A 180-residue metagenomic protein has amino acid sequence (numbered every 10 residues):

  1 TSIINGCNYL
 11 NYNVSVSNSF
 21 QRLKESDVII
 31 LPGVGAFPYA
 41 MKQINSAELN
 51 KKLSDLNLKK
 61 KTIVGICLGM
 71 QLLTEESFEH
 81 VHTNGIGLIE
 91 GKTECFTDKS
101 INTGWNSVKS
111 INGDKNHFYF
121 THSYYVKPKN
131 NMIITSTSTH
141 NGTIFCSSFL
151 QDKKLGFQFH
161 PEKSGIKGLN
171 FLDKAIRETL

Functional and structural regions predicted by a protein language model:
T1-T62, L68, K92-E94, K167-L180: N-terminal beta1-alpha1 cap of cysteine-dependent amidohydrolase-like domains
S26, K59-K60, I89, D114-K115 (+1 more regions): Structured helix-beta-strand junction loops
C67, H122, H160: Histidine-centered divalent metal-coordination motifs
C67, Q71-L73: Glycine-rich nucleophile elbow surrounding the catalytic serine of serine-hydrolase chemistry
T74-T143: Pocket-forming structural segment of enzyme catalytic cores
V126-L180: C-terminal and late-domain segments of enzyme folds
